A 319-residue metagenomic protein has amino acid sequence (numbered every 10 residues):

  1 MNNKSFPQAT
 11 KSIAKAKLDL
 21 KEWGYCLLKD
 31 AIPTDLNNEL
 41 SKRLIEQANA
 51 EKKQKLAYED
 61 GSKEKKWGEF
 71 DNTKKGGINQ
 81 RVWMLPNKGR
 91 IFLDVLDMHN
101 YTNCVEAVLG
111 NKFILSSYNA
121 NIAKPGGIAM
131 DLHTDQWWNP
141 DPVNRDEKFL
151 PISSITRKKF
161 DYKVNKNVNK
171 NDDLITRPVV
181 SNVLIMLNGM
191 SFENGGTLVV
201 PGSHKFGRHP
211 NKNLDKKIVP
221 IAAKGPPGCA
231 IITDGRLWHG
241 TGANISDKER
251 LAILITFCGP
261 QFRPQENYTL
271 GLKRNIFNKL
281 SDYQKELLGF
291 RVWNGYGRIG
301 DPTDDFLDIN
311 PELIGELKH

Functional and structural regions predicted by a protein language model:
M1-E22, K29-K159: Non-heme Fe(II)-dependent double-stranded beta-helix
C26-D30, F277-N278: Helix-turn-helix-type domain boundary/helix-start signal
L27-K29, I114-S117, N182, L198-V199 (+1 more regions): A structural signal for short, well-ordered beta-strand segments and their strand-loop junctions that often border
A31, S117-A120, M186, G202 (+1 more regions): Short, well-ordered beta-to-alpha junction loops that form the rim of enzyme active sites and present histidine/acidic
N103-C104, I128-A223, R263-L272: Catalytic core of non-heme Fe(II) oxygenases with the double-stranded beta-helix
Y118-A120, V183-I185, I253-F257: A structural signal for short, well-ordered beta-strand segments
K124, L187-G189, F257-G259: Non-catalytic surface loops within mature trypsin-like serine protease
H204-L237, G242-H319: Conserved double-stranded beta-helix
